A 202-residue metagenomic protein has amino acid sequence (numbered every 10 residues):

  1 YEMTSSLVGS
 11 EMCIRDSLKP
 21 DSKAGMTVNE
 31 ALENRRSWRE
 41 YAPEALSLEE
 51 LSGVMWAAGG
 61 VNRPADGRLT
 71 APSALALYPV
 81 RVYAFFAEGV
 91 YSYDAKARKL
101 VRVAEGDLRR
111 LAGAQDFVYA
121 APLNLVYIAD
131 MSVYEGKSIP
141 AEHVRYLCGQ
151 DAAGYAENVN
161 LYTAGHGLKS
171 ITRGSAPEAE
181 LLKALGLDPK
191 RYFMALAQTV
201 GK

Functional and structural regions predicted by a protein language model:
Y1-I14: Single conserved hydrophobic/aromatic residue that forms the stacking wall/gate of nucleotide- or nucleobase-binding
A24, V28, E50-L51, Y155 (+1 more regions): Stable alpha-helical elements in mature extracytoplasmic
N29-A42: Acidic/histidine-rich, surface-exposed loop or edge segments in extracytoplasmic proteins
A31, G53, A57-P64, Y162-H166: Structured segments of extracytoplasmic/periplasmic soluble domains in secreted or envelope-associated proteins
T70-A156, H166: Glycine/small-residue-rich phosphate/adenosyl-binding loop
T163-P189: Short conserved catalytic/interaction loops centered on acidic-Pro-aromatic/His motifs
G186-K202: A glycine-rich helix N-cap at a beta->alpha junction
